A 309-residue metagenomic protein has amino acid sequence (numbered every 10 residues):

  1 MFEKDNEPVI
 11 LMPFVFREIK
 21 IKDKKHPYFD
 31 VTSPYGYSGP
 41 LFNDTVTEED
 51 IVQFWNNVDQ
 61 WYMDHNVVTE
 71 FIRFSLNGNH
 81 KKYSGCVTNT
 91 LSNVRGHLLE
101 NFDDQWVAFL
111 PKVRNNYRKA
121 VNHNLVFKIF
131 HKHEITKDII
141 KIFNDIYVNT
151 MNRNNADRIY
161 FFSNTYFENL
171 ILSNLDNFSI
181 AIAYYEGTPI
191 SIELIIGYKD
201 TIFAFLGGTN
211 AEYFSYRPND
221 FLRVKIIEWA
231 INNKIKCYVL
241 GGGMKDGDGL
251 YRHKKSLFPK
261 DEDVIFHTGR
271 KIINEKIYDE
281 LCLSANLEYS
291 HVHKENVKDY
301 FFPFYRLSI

Functional and structural regions predicted by a protein language model:
M1-D23, F74-S215: A conserved beta-strand-loop-helix scaffold within acyl/acetyltransferase catalytic domains
F16, H80-D104, N233-I309: Active-site/acyl-donor-binding loops of N-acyltransferases
R17-Y37: Conserved acyl-donor/pantetheine-binding loop and adjacent beta-alpha core of acyl/acetyltransferases and related
T32-G39, N144-N149: Short, basic/glycine-rich phosphate-binding loops at helix/coil junctions that contact nucleotide phosphates
Y37-T47: The substrate-binding groove and active-site-proximal loops of carbohydrate-active enzymes, especially glycoside
E48-N93: Non-catalytic accessory segments adjacent to catalytic cores
N56, Y166-E280: Aromatic (often tryptophan-rich) hydrophobic motifs at membrane interfaces
